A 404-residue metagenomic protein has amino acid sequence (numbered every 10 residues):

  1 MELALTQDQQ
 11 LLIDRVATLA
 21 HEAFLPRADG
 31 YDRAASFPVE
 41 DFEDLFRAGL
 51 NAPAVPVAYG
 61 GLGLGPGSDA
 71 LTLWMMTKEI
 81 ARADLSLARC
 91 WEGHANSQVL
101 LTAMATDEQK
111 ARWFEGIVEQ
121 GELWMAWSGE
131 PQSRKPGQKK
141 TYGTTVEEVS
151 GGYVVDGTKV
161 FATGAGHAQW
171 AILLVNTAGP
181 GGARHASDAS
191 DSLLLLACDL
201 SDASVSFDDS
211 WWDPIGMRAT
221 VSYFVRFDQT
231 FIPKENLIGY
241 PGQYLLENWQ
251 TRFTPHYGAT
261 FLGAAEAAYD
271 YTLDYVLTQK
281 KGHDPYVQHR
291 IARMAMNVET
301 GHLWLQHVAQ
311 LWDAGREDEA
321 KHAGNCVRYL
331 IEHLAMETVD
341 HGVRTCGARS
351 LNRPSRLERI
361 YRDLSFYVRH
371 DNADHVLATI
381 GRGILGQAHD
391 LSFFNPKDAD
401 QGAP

Functional and structural regions predicted by a protein language model:
L25-R33, L277, E299-L330, V343-L351: C-terminal helix-coil-helix/basic helical segment that borders enzyme active sites and/or dimer interfaces and provides
V39-R47, N51-K159, T163, R184 (+1 more regions): Glycine-rich flavin
S128-E130, E148, K159, L174-T177 (+6 more regions): Short, structured patches in soluble enzyme cores that scaffold and shape functional sites
T158-S206: A short core secondary-structure module
V160-A165, F253-Y257, Y367-H370: Glycine-rich phosphate/pyrophosphate-binding beta-alpha loops
W211-E299: Glycine-rich beta->alpha junctions and the first turn(s) of the following alpha-helix
G263, A292-E299, N325, Y329-M336 (+1 more regions): Generic structural signal for well-ordered, non-transmembrane alpha-helical segments in soluble/cytosolic regions
A348-P404: Glycine-rich phosphate/cofactor-binding loops in nucleotide/flavin-utilizing enzymes
